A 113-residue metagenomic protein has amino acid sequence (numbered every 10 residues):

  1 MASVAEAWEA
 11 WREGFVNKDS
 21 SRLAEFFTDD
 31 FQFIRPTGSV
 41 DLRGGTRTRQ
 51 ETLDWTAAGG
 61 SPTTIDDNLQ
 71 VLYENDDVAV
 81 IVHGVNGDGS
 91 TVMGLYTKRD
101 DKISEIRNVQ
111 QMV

Functional and structural regions predicted by a protein language model:
M1-S3, V113: Basic/polar N-terminal segments that are highly enriched at the extreme N-terminus, encompassing both cleavable
A2, L42-R43: Charge-dense, low-complexity intrinsically disordered segments
A2, N17-I34: Short, well-ordered alpha-helical segments enriched in acidic and aromatic residues
A5-W8, R12, V16, A24 (+1 more regions): Non-transmembrane alpha-helical segments in soluble domains of secreted/periplasmic/extracellular proteins
E9-E13, F27-V40: Short, solvent-exposed secondary-structure junction/capping segments
V16, I34-D41, R47-V113: A beta-strand edge to alpha-helix "cap/lid" segment located at domain peripheries
